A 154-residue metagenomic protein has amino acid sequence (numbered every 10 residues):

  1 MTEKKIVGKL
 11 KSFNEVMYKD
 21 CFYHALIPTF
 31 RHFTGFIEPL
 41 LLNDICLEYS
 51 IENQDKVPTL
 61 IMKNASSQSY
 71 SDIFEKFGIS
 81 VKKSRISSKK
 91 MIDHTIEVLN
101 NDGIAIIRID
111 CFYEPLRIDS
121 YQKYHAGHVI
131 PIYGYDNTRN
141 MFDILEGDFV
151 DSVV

Functional and structural regions predicted by a protein language model:
T2-S88: Cysteine-nucleophile protease catalytic domains, especially the papain-like/related folds used in DUB/UBL proteases
F33-K56, S88-M141: Active-site-adjacent substructure of cysteine-protease-like catalytic cores
I73-I86, Y121-A126, I144-V150: Hydrophobic transmembrane alpha-helix bundles
D136-V154: Noncatalytic regulatory segments and standalone regulatory/sensor domains
